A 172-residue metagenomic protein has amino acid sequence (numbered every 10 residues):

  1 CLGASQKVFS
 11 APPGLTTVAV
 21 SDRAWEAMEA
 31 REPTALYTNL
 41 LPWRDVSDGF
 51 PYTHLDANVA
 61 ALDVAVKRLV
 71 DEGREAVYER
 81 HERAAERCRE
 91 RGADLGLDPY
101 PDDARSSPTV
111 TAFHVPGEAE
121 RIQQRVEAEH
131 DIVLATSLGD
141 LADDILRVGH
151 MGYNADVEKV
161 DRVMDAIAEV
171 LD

Functional and structural regions predicted by a protein language model:
Q6-E90, D94: Active-site C-terminal subdomain of aminotransferase-like
V8-P12, D103, G139-L141: Solvent-exposed alpha-helices and their adjacent loops that cap or buttress functional pockets in soluble metabolic
V20, F113-G117, G152: Short beta-strand-to-loop capping motifs
G96-Y100, I132-S137: A short linear hydrophobic-aromatic micro-motif
D98-E129: Conserved PLP-binding catalytic core of the aspartate aminotransferase-like
A128-L134, A168-L171: A common structural junction motif
D140, I145-D172: PLP-dependent enzyme catalytic core of the Aspartate aminotransferase-like
